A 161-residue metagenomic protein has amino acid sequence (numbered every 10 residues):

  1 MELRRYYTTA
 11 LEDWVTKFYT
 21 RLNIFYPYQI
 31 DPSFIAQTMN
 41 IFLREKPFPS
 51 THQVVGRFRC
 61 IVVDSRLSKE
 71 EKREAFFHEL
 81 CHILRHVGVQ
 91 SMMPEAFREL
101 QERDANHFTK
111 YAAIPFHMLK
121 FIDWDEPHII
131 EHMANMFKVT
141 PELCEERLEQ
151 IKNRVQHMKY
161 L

Functional and structural regions predicted by a protein language model:
M1-L161: Active-site hotspot residues in diverse enzymes, especially metal/ion-binding acidic/histidine motifs
